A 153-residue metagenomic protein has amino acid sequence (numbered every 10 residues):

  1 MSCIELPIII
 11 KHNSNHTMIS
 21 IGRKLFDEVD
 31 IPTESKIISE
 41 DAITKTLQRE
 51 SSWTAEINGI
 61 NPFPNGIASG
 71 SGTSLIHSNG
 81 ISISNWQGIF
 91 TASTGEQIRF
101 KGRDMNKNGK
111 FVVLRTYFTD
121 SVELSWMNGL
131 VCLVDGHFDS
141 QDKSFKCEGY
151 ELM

Functional and structural regions predicted by a protein language model:
C3-M153: Beta-strand-enriched cores of mature, soluble protein domains
